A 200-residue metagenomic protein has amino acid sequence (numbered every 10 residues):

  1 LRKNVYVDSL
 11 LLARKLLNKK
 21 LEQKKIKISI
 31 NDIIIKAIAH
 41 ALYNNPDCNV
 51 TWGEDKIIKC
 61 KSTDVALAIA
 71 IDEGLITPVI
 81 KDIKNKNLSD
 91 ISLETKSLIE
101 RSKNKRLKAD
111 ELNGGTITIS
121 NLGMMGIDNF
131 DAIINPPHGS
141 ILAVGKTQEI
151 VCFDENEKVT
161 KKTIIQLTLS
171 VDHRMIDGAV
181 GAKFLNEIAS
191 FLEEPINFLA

Functional and structural regions predicted by a protein language model:
L1-A200: C-terminal catalytic/motor cores of large multi-domain enzyme assemblies
